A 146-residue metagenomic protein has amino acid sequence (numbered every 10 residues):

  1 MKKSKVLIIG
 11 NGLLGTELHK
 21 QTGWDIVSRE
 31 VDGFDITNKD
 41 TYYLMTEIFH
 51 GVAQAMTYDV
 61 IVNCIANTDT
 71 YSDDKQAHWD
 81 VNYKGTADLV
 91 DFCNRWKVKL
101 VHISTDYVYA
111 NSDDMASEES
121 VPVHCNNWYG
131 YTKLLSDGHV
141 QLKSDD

Functional and structural regions predicted by a protein language model:
K3-W24: N-terminal Rossmann NAD(P)H-binding glycine-rich loop of SDR-like oxidoreductase domains
I9, R29, I61-I65, L100-D106: SDR active-site strand-loop-helix element
S28-L44: Rossmann-fold cofactor-recognition segment
D40-V81: NAD(P)H-binding glycine-rich loop region in Rossmannoid oxidoreductase-like domains and their noncatalytic homologs
V81-T86, V101, T132-K133: Short alpha-helix in the Rossmann-fold core of NAD(P)-dependent oxidoreductases
T86-L89, D137: Conserved internal alpha-helix within the Rossmann fold of NAD(P)-dependent oxidoreductases
D88-N126: Conserved Rossmann-fold NAD(P)-dependent oxidoreductase catalytic core, especially the SDR/UDP-sugar
H124-D146: Active-site Tyr-X1-5-Lys
